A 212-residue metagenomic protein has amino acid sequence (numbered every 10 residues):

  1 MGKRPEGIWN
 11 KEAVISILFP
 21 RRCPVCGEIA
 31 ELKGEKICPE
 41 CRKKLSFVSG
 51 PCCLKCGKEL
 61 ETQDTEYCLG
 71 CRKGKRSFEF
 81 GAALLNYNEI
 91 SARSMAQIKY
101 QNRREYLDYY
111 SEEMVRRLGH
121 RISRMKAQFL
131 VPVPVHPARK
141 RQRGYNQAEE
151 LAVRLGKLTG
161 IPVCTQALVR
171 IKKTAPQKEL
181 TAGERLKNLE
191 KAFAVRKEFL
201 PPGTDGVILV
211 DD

Functional and structural regions predicted by a protein language model:
M1-D211: Glycine-rich phosphate/pyrophosphate-handling loop used in enzymes and phosphotransfer proteins
